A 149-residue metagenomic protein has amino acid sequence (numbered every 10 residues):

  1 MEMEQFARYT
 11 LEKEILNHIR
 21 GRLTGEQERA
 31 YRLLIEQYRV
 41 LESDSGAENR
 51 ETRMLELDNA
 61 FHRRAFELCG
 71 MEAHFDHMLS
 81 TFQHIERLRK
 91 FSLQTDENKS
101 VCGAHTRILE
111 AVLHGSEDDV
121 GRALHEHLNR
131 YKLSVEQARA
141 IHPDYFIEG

Functional and structural regions predicted by a protein language model:
M1-R22, K132, E136-G149: Short linear motifs at protein or domain termini
A7-R8, G25-K90, V101-E110, D119-S134: Conserved amphipathic alpha-helical segments that form helical-bundle/coiled-coil interaction surfaces
Q94-E97: Solvent-exposed loop and edge beta-strand segments that line ligand/cofactor-binding and catalytic clefts
